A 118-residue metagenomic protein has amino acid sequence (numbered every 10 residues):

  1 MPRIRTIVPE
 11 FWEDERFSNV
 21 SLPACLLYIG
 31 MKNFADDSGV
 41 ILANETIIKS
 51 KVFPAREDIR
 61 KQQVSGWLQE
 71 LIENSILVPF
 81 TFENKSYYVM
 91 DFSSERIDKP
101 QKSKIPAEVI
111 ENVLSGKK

Functional and structural regions predicted by a protein language model:
M1-N19, E57-K118: Winged-helix/helix-turn-helix nucleic-acid-interaction surface
R5, E10-L42: Short alpha-helical segments that sit at the start of domains
C25-I29, T46, S65, N84-Y87: Non-catalytic, well-ordered alpha-helical scaffold segments
M31, E45, F92-S93: Residues immediately flanking
K32, D36, F53, I72 (+1 more regions): Hydrophobic/aromatic-lined pockets within catalytic cores
I41-S50, W67: A short glycine/small-residue-enriched secondary-structure motif
I47-I59: Short helix-coil junctions and helix-kink-helix linkers
